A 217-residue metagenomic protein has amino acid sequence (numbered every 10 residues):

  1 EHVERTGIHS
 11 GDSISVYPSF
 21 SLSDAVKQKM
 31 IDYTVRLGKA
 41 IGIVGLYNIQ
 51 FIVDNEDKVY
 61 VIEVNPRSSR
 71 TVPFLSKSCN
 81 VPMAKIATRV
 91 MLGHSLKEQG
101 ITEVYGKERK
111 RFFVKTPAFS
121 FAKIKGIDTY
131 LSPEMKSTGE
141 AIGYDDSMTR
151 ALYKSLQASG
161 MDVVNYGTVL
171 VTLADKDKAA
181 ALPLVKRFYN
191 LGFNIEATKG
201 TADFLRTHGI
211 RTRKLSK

Functional and structural regions predicted by a protein language model:
E1-N165: ATP-dependent carboxylate activation and anion-phosphoryl transfer catalytic cores that bind Mg-ATP to form
V164-K217: Conserved structured catalytic cores and adjacent interaction surfaces of nucleotide-binding/hydrolyzing enzymes
